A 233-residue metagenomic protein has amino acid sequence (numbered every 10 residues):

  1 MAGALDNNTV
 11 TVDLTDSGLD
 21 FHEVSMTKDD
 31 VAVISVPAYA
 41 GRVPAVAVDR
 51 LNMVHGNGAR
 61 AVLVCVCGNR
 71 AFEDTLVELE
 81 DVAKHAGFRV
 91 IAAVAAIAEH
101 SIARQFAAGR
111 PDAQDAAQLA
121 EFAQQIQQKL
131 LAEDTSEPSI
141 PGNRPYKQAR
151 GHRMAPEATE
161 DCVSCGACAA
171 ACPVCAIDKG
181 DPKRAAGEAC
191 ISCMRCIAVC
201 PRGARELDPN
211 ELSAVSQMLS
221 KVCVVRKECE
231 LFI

Functional and structural regions predicted by a protein language model:
M1-D16, H22-R153, D208-S216, S220-I233: FMN-binding flavodoxin-like domain, especially the glycine-rich phosphate-binding loop
A158, V163, A167-I191, R195-L212: Iron-sulfur cluster-binding cysteine motifs and their immediate structural context in ferredoxin-like electron-transfer
